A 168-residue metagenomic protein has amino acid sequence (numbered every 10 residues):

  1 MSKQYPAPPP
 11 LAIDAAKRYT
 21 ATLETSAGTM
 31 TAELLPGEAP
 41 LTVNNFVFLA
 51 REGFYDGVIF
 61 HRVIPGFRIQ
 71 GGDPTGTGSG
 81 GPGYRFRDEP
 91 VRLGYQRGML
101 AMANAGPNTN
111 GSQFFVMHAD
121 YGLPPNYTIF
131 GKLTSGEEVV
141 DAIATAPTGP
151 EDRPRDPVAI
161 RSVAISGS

Functional and structural regions predicted by a protein language model:
M1-S168: Cyclophilin-like peptidyl-prolyl cis-trans isomerases
